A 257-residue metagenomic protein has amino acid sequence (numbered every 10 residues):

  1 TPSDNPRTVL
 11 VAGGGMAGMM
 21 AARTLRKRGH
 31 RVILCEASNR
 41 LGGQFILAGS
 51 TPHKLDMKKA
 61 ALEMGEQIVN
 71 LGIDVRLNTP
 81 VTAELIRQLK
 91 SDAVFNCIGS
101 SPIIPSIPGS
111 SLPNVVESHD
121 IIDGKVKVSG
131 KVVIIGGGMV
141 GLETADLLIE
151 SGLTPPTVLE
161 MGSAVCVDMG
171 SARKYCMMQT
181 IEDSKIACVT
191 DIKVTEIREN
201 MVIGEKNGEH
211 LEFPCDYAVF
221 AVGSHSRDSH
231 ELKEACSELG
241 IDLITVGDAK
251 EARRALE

Functional and structural regions predicted by a protein language model:
P2-A37, L41, R76-K90, C97-N114 (+3 more regions): Rossmann-like dinucleotide/flavin-binding elements
R31-L71, D146-I192, K250-R253: Rossmann-like dinucleotide-binding cores of NAD(P)H-dependent redox enzymes
N96-C97, V189: Short, conserved beta-strand edge motifs with alternating hydrophobic and charged residues
R198-V202: Short, hydrophobic/aromatic-rich segments at coil-to-beta transitions
